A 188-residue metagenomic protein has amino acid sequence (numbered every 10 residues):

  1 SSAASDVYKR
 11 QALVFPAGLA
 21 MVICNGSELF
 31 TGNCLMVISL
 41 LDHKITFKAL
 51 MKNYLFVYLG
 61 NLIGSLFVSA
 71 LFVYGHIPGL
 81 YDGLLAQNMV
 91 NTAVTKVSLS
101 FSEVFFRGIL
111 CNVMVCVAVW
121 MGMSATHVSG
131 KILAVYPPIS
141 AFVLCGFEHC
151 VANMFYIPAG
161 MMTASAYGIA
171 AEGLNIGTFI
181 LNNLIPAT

Functional and structural regions predicted by a protein language model:
A3-Y8: Short, small-residue-biased leader/transition segments that mark boundaries at the very start of proteins
K9-A20: Alpha-helical transmembrane segments
Q11-A12, A49, S100, V104: Residue-level signature of transmembrane alpha-helical entry/exit and packing/kink sites in multi-pass membrane
A20-Y74, F105-I109, V113-S124, V143-T188: A structural feature that tracks compact, well-ordered secondary-structure segments with a strong bias toward
P78-V104, A171: Membrane-interface interhelical connector segments
M123-K131: Membrane-helix interface "capping/anchor" motifs
I132-A141: Central hydrophobic cores of alpha-helical transmembrane segments in multi-pass integral membrane proteins
